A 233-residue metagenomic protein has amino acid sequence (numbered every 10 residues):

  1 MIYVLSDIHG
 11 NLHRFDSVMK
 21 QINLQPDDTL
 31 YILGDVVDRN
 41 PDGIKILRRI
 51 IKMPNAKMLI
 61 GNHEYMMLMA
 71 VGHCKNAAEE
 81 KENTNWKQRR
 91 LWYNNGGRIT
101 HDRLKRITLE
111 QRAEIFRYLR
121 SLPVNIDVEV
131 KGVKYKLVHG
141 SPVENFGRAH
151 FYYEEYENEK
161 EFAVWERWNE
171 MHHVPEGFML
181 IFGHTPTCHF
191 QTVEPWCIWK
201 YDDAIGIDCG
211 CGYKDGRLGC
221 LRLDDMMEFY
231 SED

Functional and structural regions predicted by a protein language model:
M1-I51: N-terminal active-site segment of His-dependent metallophosphoesterases
V4, I32, M58-L59, K136 (+2 more regions): Residue-level marker for buried hydrophobic side chains located in beta-strands that build the well-ordered beta-sheet
D7, G34-D35, G61-N62, G183-H184 (+1 more regions): Active-site glycine-centered loops adjacent to acidic/histidine catalytic or metal-binding residues that shape
H9-H13, D38-P41, Y65-L68, H184-V193 (+1 more regions): Active-site environment of divalent metal-dependent phosphoester hydrolases
Q25-D27, M53-N55, V133, E176-F178: A general structural motif
N40-L47, I51-D127, V133, F162-E166: Active-site neighborhood of divalent metal-dependent phosphoester bond hydrolases
N94-I205, G210-G216, M227-E232: Acidic, His/Gly-enriched loop-helix segments that form or flank divalent-metal centers in metallo-dependent hydrolases
